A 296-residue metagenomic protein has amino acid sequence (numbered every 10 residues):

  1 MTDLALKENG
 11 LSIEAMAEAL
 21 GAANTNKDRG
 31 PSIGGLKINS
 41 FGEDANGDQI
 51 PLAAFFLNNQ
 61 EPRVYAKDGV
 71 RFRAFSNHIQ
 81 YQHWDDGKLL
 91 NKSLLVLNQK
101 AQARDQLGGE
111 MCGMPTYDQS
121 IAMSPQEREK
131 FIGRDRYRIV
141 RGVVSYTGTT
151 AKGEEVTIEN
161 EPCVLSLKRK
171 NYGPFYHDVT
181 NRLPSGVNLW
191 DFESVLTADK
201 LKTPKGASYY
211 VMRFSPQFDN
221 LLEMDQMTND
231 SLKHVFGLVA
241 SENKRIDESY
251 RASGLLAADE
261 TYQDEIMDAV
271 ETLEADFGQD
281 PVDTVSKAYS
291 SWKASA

Functional and structural regions predicted by a protein language model:
M1-N46, I50, M227-A296: Glycine- and charge-rich intrinsically disordered segments
M1-V156, T203-Y209, A294-A296: OB-fold ssDNA-binding interfaces and closely related basic DNA-contact patches used across DNA replication/repair
L4-L6, L11, L20, L36 (+16 more regions): Generic detector of leucine side chains in alpha-helical contexts
V64, T116, N171, S208-Y209 (+4 more regions): Intrinsically disordered, low-complexity N-terminal regions enriched in serine/proline/glycine with scattered basic
R136-D219: Extended serine/threonine-enriched, polar tracts that run as long, contiguous segments within proteins
S208, F218-H234: Metal-dependent nuclease catalytic regions and adjoining charged, substrate-binding loops involved in nucleic-acid end
